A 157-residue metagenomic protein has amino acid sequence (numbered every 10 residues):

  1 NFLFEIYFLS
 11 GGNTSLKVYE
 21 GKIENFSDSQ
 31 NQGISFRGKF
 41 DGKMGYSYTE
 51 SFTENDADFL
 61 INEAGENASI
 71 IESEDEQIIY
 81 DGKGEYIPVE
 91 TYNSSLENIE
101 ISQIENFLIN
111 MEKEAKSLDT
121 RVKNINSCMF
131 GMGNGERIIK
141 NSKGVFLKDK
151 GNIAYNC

Functional and structural regions predicted by a protein language model:
N1-C157: Active-site bordering "gate/hinge" segments that shape substrate access to catalytic or cofactor-binding pockets
